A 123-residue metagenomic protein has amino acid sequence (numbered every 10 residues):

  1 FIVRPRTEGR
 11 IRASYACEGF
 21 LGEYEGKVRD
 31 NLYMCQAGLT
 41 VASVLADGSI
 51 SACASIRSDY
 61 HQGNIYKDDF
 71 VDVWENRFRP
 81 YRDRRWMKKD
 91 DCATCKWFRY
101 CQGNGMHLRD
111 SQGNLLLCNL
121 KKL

Functional and structural regions predicted by a protein language model:
F1-S58, F98-Y100: A C-terminal junction/extension of Radical SAM enzymes
S55-L123: Flexible mid-to-C-terminal extensions adjoining Fe-S/redox cofactors in radical SAM and related proteins
